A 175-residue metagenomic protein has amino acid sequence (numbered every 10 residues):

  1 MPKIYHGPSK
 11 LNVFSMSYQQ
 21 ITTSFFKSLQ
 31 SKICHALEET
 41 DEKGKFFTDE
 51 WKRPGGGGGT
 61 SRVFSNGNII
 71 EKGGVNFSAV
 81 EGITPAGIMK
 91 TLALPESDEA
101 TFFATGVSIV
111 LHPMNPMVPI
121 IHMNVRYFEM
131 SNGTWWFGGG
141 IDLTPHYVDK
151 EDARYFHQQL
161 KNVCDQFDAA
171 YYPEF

Functional and structural regions predicted by a protein language model:
F14-F25, D98-E99, P113, V148: Conserved aromatic-histidine-acidic binding/catalytic patches
M16-L94: Gly/Pro-rich turn-and-neighbor structural signature
S31-H35, E39-K43, E129-N132, D165-E174: Secondary-structure boundary elements
S61-G139: Internal mixed beta-strand/loop scaffold within catalytic domains of large alpha/beta enzymes
N132-E174: Compact, glycine/acidic-enriched structural inserts
